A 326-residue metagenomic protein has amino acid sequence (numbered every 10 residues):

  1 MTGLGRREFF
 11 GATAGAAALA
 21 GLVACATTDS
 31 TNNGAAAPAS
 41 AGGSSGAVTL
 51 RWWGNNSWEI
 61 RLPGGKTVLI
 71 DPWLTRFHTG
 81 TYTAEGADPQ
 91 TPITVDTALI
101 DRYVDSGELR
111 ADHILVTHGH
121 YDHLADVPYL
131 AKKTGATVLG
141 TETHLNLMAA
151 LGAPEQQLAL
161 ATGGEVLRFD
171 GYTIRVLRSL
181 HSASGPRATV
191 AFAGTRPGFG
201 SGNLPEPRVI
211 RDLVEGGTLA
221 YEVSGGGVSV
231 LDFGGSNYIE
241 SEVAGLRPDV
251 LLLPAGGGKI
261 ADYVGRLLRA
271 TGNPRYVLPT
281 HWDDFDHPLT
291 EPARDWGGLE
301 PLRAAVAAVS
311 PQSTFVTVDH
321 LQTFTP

Functional and structural regions predicted by a protein language model:
M1-A17: N-terminal secretory signal peptides and thylakoid transit peptides that target proteins across membranes
S45-V48, L62-V68, V166-R175, S224-V230: Beta-strand-turn-beta hairpins that frame and shape the catalytic cleft of phosphate-ester-processing enzymes
P63-L115, H120, A125-P128, S184 (+2 more regions): Pre-active-site segment of Zn-dependent metallo-hydrolases
I70-D71, A111-G119, L139-T141, L231-G234 (+3 more regions): Active-site neighborhood of phospho(di)ester-bond hydrolases with catalytic His/Asp-centered motifs
Y121-L124, L145-M148, E165-L167, N237-S241 (+2 more regions): Active-site environment of divalent metal-dependent phosphoester hydrolases
G152-V166, G265-P326: Binuclear metal-ion centers of metallo-dependent hydrolases, dominated by the metallo-beta-lactamase
N203-A270: Active-site-proximal loop/helix segments of hydrolase catalytic cores
